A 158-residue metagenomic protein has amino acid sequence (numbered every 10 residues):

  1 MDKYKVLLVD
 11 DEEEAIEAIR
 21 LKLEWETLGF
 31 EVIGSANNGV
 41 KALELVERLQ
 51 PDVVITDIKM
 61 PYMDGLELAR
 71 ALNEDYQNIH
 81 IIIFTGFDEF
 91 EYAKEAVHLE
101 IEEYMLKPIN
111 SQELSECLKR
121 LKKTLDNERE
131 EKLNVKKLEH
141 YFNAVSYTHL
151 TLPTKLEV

Functional and structural regions predicted by a protein language model:
V6, L49-I55: Active-site beta3 strand of CheY-like receiver
D10, D57: Active-site residues of response regulator receiver
E13-G34: Two-component/phosphorelay signaling modules centered on CheY-like receiver
T27-N37, L45, A93: Short hydrophobic/Thr-rich beta-strand motif most characteristic of the beta2 strand and flanking loop of CheY-like
N38-K41, D64-E67, T85: Acidic catalytic/metal-coordinating carboxylates
E44, L66-Q77: Short amphipathic alpha-helix used as the core "switch/output" element in two-component signaling
M60: Receiver (REC) domain active-site loop signature in two-component systems and cognate sites in sensor histidine kinases
V97, E103, I109-P153: Interdomain helical linkers/hinges and coiled-coil/dimerization scaffolds that transmit conformational signals
